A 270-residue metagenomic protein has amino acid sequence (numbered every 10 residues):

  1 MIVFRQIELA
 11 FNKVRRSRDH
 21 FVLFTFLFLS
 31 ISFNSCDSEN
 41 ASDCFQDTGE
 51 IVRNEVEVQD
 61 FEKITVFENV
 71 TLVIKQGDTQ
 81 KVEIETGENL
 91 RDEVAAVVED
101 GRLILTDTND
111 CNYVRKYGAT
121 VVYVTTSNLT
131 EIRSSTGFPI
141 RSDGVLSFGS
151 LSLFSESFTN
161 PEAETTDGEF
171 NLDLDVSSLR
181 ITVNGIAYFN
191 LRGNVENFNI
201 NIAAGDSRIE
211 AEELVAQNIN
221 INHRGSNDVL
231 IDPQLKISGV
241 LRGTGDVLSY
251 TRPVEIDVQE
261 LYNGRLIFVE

Functional and structural regions predicted by a protein language model:
M1-I2: N-terminal hydrophobic targeting signals that begin at the initiator methionine
I7-V14, R18-F24, S35-N89, T108-Y123 (+2 more regions): Short acidic/polar N-terminal linker immediately downstream of export determinants
S30-F33: Bacterial Sec-type N-terminal signal peptides, specifically the leucine/valine-rich hydrophobic h-region
E62-I74, V122, L129-E270: Extended, compositionally simple hydrophobic/Ser/Thr-rich segments that build repetitive fibrous architectures
G101-T108: Short carbohydrate-recognition loop motifs
